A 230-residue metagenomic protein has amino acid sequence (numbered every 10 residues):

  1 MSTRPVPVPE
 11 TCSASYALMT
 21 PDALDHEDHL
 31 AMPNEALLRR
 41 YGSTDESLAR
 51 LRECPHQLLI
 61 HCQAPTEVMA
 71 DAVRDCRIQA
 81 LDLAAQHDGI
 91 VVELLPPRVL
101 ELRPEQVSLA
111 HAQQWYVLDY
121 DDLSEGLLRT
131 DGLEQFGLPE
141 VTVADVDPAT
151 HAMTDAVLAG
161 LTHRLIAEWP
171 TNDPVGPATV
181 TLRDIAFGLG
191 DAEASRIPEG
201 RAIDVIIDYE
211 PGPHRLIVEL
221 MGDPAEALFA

Functional and structural regions predicted by a protein language model:
M1-G42, S47-E53, A192-R196, I206-D208: Long, low-complexity, Ser/Thr/Gly/Pro-rich intrinsically disordered segments that act as flexible linkers and assembly
M1-S2, P9, L83, V157-A167: Amphipathic alpha-helical segments
M19-P21, C62-E67, A167: Short, flexible beta-strand-to-coil junctions
H26-R129: Internal, hydrophobic cores of structured domains that mediate oligomerization or house catalytic pockets within large
L95-A230: Aromatic/basic-lined ligand-recognition segments that form π-stacking hydrophobic pockets flanked by Lys/Arg to engage
